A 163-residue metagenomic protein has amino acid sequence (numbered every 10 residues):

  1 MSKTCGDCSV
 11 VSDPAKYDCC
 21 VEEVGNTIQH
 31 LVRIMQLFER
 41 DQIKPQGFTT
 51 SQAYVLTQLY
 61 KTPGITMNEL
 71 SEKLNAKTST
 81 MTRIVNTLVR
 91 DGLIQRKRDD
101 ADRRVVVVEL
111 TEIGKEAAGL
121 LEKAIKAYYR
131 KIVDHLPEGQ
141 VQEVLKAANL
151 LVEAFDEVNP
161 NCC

Functional and structural regions predicted by a protein language model:
M1-Q46: N-terminal leader segment of winged-helix/HTH proteins
K3-G6, D18-C19, V24-T27, L120-C163: Terminal interaction helix/tail motif
V32, T57-K61, E122, N149: Short, locally clustered residues in the helix-turn-helix/winged-helix DNA-binding domain
R33, L37-R40, R90, D134 (+1 more regions): Regular, well-ordered alpha-helical segments
L37-T78, D91: N-terminal helix-turn-helix DNA-binding core of bacterial DNA-binding proteins
M67-N68, S79, N86, V106: Residues within helix-turn-helix
N86-L145: Charged, amphipathic alpha-helical coiled-coil/dimerization segments
